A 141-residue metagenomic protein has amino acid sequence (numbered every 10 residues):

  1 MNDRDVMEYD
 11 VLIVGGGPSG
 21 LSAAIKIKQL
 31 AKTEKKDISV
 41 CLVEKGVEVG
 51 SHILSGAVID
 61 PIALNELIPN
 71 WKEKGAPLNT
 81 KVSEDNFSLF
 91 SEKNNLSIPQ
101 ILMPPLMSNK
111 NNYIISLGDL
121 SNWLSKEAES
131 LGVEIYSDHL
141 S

Functional and structural regions predicted by a protein language model:
M1-E8: A short, basic/flexible loop-to-alpha-helix module at the beginning of a structural domain
D10-C41: N-terminal Rossmann-like FAD-binding beta1-loop-alpha1 element of flavoenzymes
G16-G17, K45, L117: Glycine-rich Rossmann-fold phosphate-binding loop(s) that bind the pyrophosphate of adenine dinucleotide cofactors
G20, A57-P61, T80, Y113 (+2 more regions): Generic structural signal for well-ordered, non-membrane alpha-helical segments in soluble metabolic enzymes
D37, V43-N94: N-terminal FAD cofactor-binding segment of flavoenzymes
I101-M107: Gly-rich Lys/Arg/Thr-decorated short loops/hinges at beta-loop-alpha junctions or inter-strand turns that position
M107-E129, Y136-S137: Short beta-strand to alpha-helix junction loop
